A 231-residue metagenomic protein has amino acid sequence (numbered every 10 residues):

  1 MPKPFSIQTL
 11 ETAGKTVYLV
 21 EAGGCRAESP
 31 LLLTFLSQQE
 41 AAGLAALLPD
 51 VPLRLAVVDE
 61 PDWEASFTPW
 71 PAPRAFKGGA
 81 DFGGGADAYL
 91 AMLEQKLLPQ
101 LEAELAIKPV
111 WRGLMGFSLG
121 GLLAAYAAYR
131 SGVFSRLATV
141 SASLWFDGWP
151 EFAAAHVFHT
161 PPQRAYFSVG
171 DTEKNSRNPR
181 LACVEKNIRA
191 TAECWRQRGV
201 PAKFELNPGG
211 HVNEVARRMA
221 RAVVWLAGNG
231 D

Functional and structural regions predicted by a protein language model:
M1-S29: A domain-start/cap signature at the N-terminus of enzymes
Y18, C25-A106: Serine-hydrolase catalytic machinery in alpha/beta-hydrolase-like enzymes
L33, R54-V58, A138, Y166-S168 (+1 more regions): Hydrophobic/aromatic beta-strand patches that form the interior of the parallel beta-sheet core in alpha/beta enzyme
A45-L48, A128, A192: A conserved amphipathic alpha-helix that caps or lines the catalytic cleft of carbohydrate- and lipid-modifying enzymes
W111-G116, V140: Short beta-strand immediately N-terminal to the catalytic nucleophile in serine-hydrolase-like folds
M115-G120, A124: Gly/Ala-rich beta-loop-alpha elbow adjacent to hydrolase catalytic centers
Y126-R136: Conserved hydrolase catalytic core segment
L144-L226: The feature captures the conserved acid-bearing segment of alpha/beta-hydrolase catalytic domains
